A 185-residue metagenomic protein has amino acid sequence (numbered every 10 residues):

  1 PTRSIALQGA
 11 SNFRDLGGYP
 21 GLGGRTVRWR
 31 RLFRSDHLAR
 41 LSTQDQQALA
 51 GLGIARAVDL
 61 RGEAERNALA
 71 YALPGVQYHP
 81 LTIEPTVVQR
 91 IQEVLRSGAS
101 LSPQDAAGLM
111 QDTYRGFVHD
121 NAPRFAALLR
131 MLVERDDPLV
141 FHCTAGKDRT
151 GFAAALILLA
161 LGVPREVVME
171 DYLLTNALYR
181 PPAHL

Functional and structural regions predicted by a protein language model:
P1-V140, F152-L185: Cys-dependent protein tyrosine phosphatase-like superfamily
A145, R149-T150: Ser/Thr-glycine-rich phosphate-binding loops at phosphate-binding pockets of nucleotides, nucleotide cofactors
